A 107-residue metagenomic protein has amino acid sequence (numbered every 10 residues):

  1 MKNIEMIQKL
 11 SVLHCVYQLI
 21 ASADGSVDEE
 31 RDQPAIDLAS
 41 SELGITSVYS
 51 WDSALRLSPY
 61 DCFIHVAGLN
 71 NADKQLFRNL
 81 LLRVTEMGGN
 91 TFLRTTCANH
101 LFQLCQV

Functional and structural regions predicted by a protein language model:
M1-S22, S26-V107: Small-residue-enriched hydrophobic alpha-helices in membranes
